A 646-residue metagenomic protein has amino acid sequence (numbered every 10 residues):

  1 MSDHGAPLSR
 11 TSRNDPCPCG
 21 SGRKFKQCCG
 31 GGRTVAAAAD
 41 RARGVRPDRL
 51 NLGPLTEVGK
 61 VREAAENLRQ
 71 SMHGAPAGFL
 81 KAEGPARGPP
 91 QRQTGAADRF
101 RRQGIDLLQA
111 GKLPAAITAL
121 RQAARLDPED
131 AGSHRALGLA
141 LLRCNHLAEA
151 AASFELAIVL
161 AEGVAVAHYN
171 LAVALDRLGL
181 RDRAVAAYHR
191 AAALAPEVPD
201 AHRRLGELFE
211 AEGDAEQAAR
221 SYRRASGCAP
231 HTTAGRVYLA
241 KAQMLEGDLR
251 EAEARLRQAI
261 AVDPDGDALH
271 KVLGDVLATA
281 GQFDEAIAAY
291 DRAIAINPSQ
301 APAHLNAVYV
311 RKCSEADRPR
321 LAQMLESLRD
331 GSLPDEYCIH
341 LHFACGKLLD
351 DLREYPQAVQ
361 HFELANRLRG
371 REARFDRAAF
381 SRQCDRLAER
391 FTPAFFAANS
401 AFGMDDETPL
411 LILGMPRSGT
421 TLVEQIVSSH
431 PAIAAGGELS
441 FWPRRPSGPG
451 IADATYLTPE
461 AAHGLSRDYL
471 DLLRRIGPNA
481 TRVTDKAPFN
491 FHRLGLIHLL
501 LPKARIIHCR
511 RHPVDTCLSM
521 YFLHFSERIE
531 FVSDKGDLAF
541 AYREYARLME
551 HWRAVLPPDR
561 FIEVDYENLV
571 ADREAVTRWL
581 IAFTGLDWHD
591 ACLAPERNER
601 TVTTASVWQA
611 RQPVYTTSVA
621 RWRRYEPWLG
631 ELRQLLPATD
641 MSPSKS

Functional and structural regions predicted by a protein language model:
M1-D106, A110, T118-A119, D130: Acidic/negatively charged segments and metal-coordination signatures
Q109-A110, R143-C144, R177-L178, A211-E212 (+4 more regions): Register position in tetratricopeptide repeats
E246, A280, I433-G436, S440-H463 (+1 more regions): PAPS-dependent sulfotransferase catalytic domain
